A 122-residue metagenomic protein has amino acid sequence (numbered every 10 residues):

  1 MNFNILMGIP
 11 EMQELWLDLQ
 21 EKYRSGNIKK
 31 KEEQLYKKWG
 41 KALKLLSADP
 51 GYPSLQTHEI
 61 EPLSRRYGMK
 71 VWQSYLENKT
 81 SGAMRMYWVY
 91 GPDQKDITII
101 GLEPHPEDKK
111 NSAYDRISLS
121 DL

Functional and structural regions predicted by a protein language model:
M1-L45, L122: Arg/Lys-rich, positively charged N-terminal/basic patches that mediate binding to nucleic acids
M1-L6, R24-K29, R65-L122: Enriched for short, Lys/Arg-rich terminal
F3, G40-L43, Y52, I60 (+1 more regions): Generic N-terminal initiation segments characterized by hydrophobic and/or small/turn-forming residues
E11-E14, E21-K22, E32-E33, E59-E61 (+3 more regions): Glutamate identity and glutamate-enriched acidic tracts
K37-K44, D49, D96-G101, N111: Short secondary-structure boundary segments
L45-K79: A short, surface-exposed loop/turn module that caps and links secondary-structure elements
